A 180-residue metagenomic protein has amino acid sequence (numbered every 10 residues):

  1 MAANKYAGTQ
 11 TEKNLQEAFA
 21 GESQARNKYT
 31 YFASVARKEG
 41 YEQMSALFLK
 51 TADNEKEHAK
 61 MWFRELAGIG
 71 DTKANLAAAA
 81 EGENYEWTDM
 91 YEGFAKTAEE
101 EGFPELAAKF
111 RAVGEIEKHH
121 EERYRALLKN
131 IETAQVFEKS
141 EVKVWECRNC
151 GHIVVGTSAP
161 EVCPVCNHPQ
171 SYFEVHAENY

Functional and structural regions predicted by a protein language model:
M1-Y180: Non-heme di-metal
